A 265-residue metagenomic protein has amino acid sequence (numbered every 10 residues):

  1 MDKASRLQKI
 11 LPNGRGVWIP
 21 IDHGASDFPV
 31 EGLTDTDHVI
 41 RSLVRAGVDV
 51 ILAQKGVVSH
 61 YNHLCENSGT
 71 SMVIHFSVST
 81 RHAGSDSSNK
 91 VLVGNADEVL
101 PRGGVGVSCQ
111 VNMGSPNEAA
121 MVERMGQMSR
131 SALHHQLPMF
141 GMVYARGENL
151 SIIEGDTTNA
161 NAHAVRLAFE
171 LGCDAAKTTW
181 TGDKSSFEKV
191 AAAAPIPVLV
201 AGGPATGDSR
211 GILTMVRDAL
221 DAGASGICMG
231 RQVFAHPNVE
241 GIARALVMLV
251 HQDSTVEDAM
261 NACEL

Functional and structural regions predicted by a protein language model:
M1-P12: N-terminal basic/disordered segments at the start of proteins
N13-R81, S85-V198, T206-M229, M248 (+1 more regions): Alpha/beta enzyme core
L220-G223, V233-L265: C-terminal helical cap(s) of enzyme catalytic domains, especially alpha/beta-barrels
